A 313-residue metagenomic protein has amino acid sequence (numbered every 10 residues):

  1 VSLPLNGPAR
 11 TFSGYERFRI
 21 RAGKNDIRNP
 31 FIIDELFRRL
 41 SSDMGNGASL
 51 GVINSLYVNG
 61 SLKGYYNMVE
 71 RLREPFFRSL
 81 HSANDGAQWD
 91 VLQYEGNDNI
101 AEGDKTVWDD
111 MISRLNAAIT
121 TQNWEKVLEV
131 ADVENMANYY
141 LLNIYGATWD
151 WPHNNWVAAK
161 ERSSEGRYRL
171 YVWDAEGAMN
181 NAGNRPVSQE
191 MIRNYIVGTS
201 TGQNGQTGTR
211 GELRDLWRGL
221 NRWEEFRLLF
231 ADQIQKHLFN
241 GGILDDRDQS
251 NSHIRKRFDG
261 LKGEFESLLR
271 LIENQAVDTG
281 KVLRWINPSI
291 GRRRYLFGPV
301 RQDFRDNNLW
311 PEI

Functional and structural regions predicted by a protein language model:
V1-G103: Conserved ATP-binding subdomain of kinase catalytic cores across diverse folds
D26-I27, D43, N54-Y57, S61-L62 (+3 more regions): Middle-to-C-terminal accessory/interaction subdomains
